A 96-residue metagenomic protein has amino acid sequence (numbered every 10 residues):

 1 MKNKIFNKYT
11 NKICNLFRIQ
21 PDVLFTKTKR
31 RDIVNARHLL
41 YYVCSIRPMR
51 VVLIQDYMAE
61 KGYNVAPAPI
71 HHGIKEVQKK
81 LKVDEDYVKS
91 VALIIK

Functional and structural regions predicted by a protein language model:
M1-N11: General nucleic-acid-binding
N11-R37, V65: Short, Lys/Arg-enriched anionic-surface-contact patches
I33-M49: Short, amphipathic alpha-helical "recognition" segments used to contact nucleic acids or chromatin
V34-A36, D56, V91-I95: Transcription-machinery-associated regions
S45, I70-I74, Q78-L81: DNA major-groove recognition helix of helix-turn-helix
V52, D56-G73: Short, basic interhelical loop/turn and adjoining N-cap of the next helix at nucleic-acid- or acidic-partner-contacting
L81-K96: Short Lys/Arg-enriched helix C-cap and helix-to-coil transition segments that create basic nucleic-acid-contact patches
